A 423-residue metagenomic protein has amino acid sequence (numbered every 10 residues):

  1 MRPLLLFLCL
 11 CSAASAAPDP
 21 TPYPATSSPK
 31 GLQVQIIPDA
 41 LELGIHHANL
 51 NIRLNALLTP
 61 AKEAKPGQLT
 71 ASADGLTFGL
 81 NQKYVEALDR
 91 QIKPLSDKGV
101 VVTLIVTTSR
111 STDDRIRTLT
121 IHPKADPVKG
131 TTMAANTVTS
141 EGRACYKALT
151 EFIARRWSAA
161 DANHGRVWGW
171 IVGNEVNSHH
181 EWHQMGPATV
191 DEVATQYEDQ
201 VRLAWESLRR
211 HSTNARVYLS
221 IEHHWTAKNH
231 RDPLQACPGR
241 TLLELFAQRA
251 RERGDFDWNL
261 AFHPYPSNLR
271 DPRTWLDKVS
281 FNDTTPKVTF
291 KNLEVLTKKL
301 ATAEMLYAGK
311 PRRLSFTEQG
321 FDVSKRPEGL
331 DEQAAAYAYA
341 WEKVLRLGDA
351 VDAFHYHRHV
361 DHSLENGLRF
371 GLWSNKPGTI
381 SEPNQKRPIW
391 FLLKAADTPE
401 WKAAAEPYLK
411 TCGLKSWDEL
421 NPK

Functional and structural regions predicted by a protein language model:
P3-S12: Bacterial N-terminal signal peptides
A17-A56: Boundary/entry segment of secreted carbohydrate-active catalytic domains
T26-P29, L43-A48, D97-V102, G165-G169 (+4 more regions): Loop/turn elements at helix/coil->beta-strand transitions in domains of secreted/extracellular proteins
L32, A40, L80-A87, V138-C145 (+6 more regions): Extracytoplasmic/periplasmic, Sec-exported soluble proteins
L32-V34, L50, V172, L219 (+3 more regions): Conserved beta-strand positions
H46-R231, S267-N268, H362-G367: Substrate-binding cleft and catalytic face of glycoside hydrolase catalytic domains, especially the flexible beta-alpha
L58, A64-L69, I116, T120-T137 (+7 more regions): Aromatic-rich peripheral "rim/lid" segments of glycoside hydrolase catalytic domains that contact and position glycan
I105, S109, R143-T150, A154-A160 (+2 more regions): Noncatalytic carbohydrate-binding groove/subsite architecture in carbohydrate-active enzymes
